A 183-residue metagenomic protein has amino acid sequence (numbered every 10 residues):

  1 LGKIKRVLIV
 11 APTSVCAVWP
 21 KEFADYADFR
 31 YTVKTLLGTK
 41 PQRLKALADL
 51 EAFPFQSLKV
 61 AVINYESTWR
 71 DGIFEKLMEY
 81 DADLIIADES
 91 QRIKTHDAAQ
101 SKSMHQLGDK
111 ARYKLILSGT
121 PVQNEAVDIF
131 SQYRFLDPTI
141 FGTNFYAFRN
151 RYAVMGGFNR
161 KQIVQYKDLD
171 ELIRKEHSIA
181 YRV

Functional and structural regions predicted by a protein language model:
L1-K21, A111-Y113: Conserved SF1/SF2 helicase motif Ia
G2, F55, E75-L84, H105-A111: Short, conserved loop/helix-junction motifs that constitute active-site signature segments in enzyme catalytic cores
R6, D25, V33, P41 (+2 more regions): Conserved P-loop NTPase motor "coupling/switch" region that bridges the ATPase
P12-S14, Y65-S67, G119-T120: Conserved donor-binding loops in enzymes that form glycosidic bonds
A17-W19, L44-K45, R70, T95 (+1 more regions): Switch/connector loops and helix/strand junctions flanking conserved nucleotide-binding motifs in nucleotide-processing
P41-V60, Y65-D81, T95: Conserved helix/coil segment N-terminal to the catalytic DExD/H
D88-E89: Walker B catalytic acidic pair
